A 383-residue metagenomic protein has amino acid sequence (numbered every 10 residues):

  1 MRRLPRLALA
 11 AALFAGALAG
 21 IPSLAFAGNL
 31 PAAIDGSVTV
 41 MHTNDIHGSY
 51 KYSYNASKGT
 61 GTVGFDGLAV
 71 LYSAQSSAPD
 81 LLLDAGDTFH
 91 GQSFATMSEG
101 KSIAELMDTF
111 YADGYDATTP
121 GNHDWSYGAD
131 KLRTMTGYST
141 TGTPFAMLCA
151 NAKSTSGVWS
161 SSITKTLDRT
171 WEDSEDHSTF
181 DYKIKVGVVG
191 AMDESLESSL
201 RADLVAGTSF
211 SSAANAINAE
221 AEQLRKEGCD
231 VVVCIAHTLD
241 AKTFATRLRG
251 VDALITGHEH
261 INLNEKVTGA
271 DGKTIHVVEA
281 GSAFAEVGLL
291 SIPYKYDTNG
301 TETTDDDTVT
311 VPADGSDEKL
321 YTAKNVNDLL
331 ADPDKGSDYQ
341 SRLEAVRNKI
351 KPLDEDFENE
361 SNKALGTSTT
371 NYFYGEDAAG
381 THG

Functional and structural regions predicted by a protein language model:
M1-L9: Bacterial N-terminal signal peptides that target proteins for export
L9, F14-G16: Autoinhibitory propeptides
G16-A25: C-terminal segment of classical bacterial N-terminal signal peptides
F26-D35, S77, R225, T301 (+1 more regions): Non-catalytic terminal accessory segments
G28-T322: Acidic, metal/ion-coordinating pockets
K319, K324, L329, D334-K335: Membrane-proximal interfacial segments on either side of biological membranes
